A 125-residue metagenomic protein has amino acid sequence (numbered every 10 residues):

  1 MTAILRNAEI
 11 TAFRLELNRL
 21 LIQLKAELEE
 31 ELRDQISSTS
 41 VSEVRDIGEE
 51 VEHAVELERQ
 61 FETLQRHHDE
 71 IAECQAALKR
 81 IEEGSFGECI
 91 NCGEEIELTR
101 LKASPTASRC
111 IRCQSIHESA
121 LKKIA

Functional and structural regions predicted by a protein language model:
M1-E83, L121-A125: Interaction interfaces in information-processing and related assembly proteins
L17, C92, L101: Residue-level signature of catalytic and energy-coupling elements of molecular machines, predominantly ATP/GTP-dependent
E27, E88-C89: Residues at or immediately flanking beta-strands
G84-G87, P105: Flanking scaffold residues of small Cys/His-coordinated metal-binding clusters
I90-C92, R112: Short, cysteine/histidine-rich loop/knuckle motifs that typically chelate Zn2+
I96, H117: Cys/His-rich microdomains that often coordinate metals
T99-A103, A120-K122: Short Cys/His-rich "knuckle" micro-motifs
P105-S115: Cysteine-rich micro-motifs
